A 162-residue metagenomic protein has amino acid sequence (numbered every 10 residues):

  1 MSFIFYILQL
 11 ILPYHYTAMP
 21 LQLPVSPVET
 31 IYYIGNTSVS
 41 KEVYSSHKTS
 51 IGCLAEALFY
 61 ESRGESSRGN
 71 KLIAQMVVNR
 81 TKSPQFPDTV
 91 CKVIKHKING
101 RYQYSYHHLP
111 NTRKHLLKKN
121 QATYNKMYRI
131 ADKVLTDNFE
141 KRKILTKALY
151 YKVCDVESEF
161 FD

Functional and structural regions predicted by a protein language model:
M1-P20: Classical Sec-dependent N-terminal signal peptides that target proteins to the secretory pathway
Q22-D162: Bacterial extracytoplasmic/cell-wall-associated proteins, especially those involved in peptidoglycan
